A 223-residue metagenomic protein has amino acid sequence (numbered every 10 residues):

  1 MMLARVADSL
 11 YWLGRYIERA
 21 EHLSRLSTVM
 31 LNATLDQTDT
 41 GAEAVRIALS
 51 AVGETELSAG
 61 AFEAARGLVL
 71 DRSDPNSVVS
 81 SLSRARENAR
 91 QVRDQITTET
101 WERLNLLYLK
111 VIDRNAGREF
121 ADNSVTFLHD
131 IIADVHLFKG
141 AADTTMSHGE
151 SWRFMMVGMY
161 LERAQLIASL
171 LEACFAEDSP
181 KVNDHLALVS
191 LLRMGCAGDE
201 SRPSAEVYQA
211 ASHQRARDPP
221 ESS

Functional and structural regions predicted by a protein language model:
M1-S223: Alpha-helical transmembrane segments and their helix-helix packing motifs
